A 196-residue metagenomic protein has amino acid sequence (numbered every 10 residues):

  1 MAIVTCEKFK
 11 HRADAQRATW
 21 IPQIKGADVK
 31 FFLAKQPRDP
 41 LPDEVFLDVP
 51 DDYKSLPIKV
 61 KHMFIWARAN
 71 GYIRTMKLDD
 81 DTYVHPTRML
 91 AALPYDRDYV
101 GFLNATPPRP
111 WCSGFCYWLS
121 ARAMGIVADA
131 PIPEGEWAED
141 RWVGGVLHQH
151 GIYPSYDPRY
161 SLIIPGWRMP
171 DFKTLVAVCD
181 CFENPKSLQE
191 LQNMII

Functional and structural regions predicted by a protein language model:
M1-F9: A conserved hydrophobic helix/loop-capping motif in glycosyltransferases and polysaccharide synthases
A15-A27: Short, acidic, metal-binding catalytic loop of nucleotide-sugar glycosyltransferases
K30-I73, Y83-R88, A105-P107: Active-site-proximal specificity loops/subdomain of glycosyltransferases
K54, Y72-I73, H85-T87, C112-D129: Conserved nucleotide-sugar donor-binding and metal-coordinating catalytic region shared by glycosyltransferases
D96-P107: A short, conserved acidic/glycine-rich loop-to-beta-strand motif that forms the donor nucleotide-sugar/metal
P108-P110, A128-G135: Active-site rim elements
P133-I196: C-terminal catalytic/acceptor-binding lobe
